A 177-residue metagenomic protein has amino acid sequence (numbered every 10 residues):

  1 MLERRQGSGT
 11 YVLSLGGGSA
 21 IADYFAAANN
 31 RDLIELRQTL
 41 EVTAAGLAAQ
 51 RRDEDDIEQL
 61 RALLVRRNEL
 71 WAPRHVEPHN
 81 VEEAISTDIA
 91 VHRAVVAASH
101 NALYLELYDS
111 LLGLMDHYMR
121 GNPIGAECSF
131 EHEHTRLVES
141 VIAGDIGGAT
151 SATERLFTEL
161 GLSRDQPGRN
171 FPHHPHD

Functional and structural regions predicted by a protein language model:
M1-G46, Q50, R169-D177: Short linear motifs at protein or domain termini
S19-Y24, P73-N80: Short helix-coil transition/hinge motifs at the ends and kinks of transmembrane helices, capturing the brief
L36, L40, D56-Q59, E83 (+5 more regions): Residue-level detector of well-ordered alpha-helical segments, enriched for hydrophobic/aromatic packing positions
D56-R74: Amphipathic alpha-helical segments enriched in hydrophobic/aromatic residues interleaved with Lys/Arg
V65-N68, E83-T87, D109-D177: C-terminal all-alpha effector/ligand-binding and dimerization domain of prokaryotic HTH-type transcriptional repressors
V95: Short basic (Lys/Arg) and small-residue
S99-A102, G144-D145: Short loop-to-helix capping motifs
